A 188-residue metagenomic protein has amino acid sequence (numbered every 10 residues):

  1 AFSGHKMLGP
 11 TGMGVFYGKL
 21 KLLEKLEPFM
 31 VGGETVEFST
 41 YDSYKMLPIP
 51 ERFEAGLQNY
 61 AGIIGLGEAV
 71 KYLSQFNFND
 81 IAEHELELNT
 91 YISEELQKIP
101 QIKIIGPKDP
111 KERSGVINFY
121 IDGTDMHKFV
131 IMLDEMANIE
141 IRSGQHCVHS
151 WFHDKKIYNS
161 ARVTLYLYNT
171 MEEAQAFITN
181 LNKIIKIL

Functional and structural regions predicted by a protein language model:
A1-L188: Pyridoxal 5′-phosphate
